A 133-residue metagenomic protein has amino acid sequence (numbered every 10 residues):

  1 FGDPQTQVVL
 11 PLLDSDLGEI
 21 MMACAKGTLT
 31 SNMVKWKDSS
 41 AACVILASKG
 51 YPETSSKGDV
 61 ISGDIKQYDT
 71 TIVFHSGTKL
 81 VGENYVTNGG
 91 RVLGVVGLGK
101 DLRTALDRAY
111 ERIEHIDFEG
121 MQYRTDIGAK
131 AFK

Functional and structural regions predicted by a protein language model:
F1-D69: Active-site "cap" helix and flanking loop/linker of ATP-utilizing ligase/carboxylase catalytic domains
T28-L29, Y68-G82: Short amphipathic beta-strand starts and helix->beta connectors
I45-A47, S76, L98: Generic beta-strand/beta-sheet core signal
T78-G82, V86-K133: Generic C-terminus detector
